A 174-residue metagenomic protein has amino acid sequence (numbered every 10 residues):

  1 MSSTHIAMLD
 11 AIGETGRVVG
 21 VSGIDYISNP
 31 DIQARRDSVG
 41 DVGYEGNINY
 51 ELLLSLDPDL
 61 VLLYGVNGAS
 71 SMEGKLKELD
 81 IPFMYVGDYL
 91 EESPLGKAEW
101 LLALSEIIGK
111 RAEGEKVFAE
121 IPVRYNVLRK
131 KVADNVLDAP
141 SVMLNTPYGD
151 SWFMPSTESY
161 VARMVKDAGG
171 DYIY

Functional and structural regions predicted by a protein language model:
M1, R17-V21, L60-Y64, F83-V86 (+2 more regions): Structural recognition of the beta-strand scaffold that forms the well-ordered cores of secreted hydrolase catalytic
M1-L56, L60-N67: A short, structured surface patch at a secondary-structure boundary
L9-G13, E73-K75, P155-T157: Short, solvent-exposed loop/turn and secondary-structure capping segments
D10, L54, L101-S105, A162: Non-transmembrane alpha-helical segments in soluble domains of secreted/periplasmic/extracellular proteins
E14, L79-I81, A168-G169: Short, structured coil segments at secondary-structure junctions
Y26-I27, F153-Y174: Alpha-helical, coiled-coil/dimerization segments enriched in small aliphatic residues
S38, L60, A69-S151: Extracytoplasmic substrate-binding proteins
